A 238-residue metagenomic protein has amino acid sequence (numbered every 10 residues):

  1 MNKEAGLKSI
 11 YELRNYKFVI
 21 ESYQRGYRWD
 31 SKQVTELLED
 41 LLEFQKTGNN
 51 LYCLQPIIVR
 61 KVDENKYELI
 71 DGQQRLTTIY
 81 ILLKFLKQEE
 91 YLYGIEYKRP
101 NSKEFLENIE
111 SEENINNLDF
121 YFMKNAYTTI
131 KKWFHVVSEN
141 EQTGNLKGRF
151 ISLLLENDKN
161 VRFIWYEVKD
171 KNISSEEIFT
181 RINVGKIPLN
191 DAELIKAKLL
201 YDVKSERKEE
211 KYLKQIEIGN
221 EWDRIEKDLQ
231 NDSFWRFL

Functional and structural regions predicted by a protein language model:
M1-L238: Covalent nucleotidyltransferase
